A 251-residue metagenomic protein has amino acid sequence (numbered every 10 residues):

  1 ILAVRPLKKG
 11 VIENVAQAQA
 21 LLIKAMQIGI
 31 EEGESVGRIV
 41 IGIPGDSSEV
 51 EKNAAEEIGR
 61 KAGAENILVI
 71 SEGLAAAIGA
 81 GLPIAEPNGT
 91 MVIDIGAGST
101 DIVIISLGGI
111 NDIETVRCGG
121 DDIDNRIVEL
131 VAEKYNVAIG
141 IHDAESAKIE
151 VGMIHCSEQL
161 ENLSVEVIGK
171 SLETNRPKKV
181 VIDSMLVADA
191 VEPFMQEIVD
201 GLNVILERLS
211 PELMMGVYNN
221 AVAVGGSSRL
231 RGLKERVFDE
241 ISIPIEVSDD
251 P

Functional and structural regions predicted by a protein language model:
I1-V92, I105-A221, S228-D250: Nucleotide/phosphate-binding catalytic cleft detector across ATP-hydrolyzing and phosphate-transferring enzymes
A97-S99: Short acidic, Gly/Ser-rich segments with clustered Asp/Glu that frequently serve as metal-coordination loops in enzyme
